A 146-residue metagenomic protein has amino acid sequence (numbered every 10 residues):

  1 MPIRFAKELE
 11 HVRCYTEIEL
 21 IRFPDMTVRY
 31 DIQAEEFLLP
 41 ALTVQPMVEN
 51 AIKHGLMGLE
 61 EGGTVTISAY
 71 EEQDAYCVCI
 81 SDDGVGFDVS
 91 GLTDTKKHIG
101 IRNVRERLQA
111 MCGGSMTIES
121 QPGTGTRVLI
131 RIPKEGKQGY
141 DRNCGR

Functional and structural regions predicted by a protein language model:
M1-E119, R127-L129: Two-component histidine phosphotransfer core
T124-R146: C-terminal end segment of the histidine kinase catalytic
